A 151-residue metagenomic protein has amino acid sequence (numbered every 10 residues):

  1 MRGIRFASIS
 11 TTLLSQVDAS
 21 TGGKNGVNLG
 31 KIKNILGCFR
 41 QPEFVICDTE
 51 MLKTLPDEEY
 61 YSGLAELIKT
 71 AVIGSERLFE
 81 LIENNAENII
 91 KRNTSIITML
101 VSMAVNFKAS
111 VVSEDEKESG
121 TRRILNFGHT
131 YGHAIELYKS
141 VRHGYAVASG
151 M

Functional and structural regions predicted by a protein language model:
M1-N85: A glycine/threonine-rich phosphate-anchoring loop and its flanking beta-alpha core in nucleotide/phosphate-binding
L81-M151: Active-site segments that bind and position negatively charged phosphate/pyrophosphate groups
